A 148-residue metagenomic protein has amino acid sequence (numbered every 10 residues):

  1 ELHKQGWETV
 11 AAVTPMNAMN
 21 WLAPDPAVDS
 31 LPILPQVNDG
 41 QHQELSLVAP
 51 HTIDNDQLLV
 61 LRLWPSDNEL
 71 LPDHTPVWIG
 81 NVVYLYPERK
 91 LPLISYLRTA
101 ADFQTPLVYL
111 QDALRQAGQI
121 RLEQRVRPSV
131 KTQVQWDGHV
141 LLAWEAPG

Functional and structural regions predicted by a protein language model:
E1-V10, M16: Membrane-interface segments at or immediately adjacent to transmembrane helices that form the boundary between
V13-G148: A cross-kingdom signal targeting lumenal/periplasmic-facing segments of multi-pass membrane and secretory-pathway
